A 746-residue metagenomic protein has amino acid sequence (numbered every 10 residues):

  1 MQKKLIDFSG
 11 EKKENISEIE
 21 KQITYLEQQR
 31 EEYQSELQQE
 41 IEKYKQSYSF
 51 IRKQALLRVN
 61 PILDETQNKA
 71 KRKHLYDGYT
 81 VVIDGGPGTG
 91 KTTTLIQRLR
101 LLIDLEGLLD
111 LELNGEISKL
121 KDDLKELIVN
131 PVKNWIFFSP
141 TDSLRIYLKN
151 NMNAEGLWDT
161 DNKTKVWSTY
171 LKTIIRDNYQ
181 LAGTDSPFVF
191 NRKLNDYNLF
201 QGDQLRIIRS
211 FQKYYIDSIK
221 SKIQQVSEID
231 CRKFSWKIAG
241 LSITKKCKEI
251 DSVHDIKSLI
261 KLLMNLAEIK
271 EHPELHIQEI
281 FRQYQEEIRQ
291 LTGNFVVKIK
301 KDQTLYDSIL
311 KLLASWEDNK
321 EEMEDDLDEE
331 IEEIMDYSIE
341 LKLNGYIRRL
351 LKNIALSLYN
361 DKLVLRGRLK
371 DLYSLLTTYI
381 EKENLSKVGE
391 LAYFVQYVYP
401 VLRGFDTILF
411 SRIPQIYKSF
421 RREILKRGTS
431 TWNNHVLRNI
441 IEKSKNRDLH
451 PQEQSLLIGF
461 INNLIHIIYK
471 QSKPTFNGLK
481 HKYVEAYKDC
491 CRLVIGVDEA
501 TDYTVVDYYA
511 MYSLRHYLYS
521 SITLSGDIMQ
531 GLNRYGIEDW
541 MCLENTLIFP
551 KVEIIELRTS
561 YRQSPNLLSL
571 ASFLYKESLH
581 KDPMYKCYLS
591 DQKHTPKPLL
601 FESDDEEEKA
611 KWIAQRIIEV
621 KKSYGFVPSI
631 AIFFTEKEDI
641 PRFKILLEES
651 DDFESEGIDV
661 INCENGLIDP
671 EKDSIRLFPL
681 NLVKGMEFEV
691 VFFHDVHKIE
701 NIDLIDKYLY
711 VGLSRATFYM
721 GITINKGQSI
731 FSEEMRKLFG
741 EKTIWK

Functional and structural regions predicted by a protein language model:
M1-Y48: N-terminal accessory nucleic-acid engagement/regulatory domains that precede and modulate ATP-driven motor cores
Q38-N60, K593: Conserved adenine-nucleotide phosphate-binding loops and their immediately adjacent elements
A55-Y79, V506-D507: N-terminal pre-P-loop "Q-motif" helix
T66, I103-G496, T501-A510, R515-S520 (+2 more regions): Alpha-helical nucleic-acid-binding subdomain of P-loop helicases immediately C-terminal to the Walker A/P-loop
I83-G85: Hydrophobic anchor at the beta1->P-loop junction of P-loop NTPases
K91-T92: Conserved lysine of the Walker
L95-I96: Post-Walker A alpha-helix
L108-D110, D142, A154-E155, K163-K165 (+3 more regions): Conserved helicase motor core of SF1/SF2 NTP-dependent helicases
